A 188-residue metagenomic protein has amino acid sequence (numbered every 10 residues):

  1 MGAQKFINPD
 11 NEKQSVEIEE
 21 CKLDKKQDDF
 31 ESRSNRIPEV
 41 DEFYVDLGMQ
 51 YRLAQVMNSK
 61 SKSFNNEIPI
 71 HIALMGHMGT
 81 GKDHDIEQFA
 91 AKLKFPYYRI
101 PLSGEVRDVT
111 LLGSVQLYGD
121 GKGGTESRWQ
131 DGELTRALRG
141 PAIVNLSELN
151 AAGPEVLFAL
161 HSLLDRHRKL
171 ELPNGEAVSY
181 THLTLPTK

Functional and structural regions predicted by a protein language model:
G2-L183: AAA+ P-loop NTPase catalytic core and its hallmark functional loops
T184-K188: A short, hydrophobic C-terminal helix/tail in secreted or cell-surface proteins
